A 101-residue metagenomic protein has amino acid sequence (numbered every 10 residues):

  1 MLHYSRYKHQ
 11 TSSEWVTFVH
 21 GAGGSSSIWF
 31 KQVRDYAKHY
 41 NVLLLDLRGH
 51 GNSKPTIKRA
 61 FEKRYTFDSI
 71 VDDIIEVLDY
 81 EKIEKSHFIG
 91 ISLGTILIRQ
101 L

Functional and structural regions predicted by a protein language model:
R6-R59: Conserved HGGG/HGGXW glycine-rich cap/lid loop of the alpha/beta-hydrolase fold
H20-A22, S86, G90-I91: Conserved alpha/beta-hydrolase "nucleophile elbow" surrounding the catalytic nucleophile
K31, Q100-L101: Active-site signature of alpha/beta-hydrolase-fold catalytic machinery across serine- and Asp/Cys-nucleophile hydrolases
R34, L43-I89: Active-site loop/oxyanion-hole signature of alpha/beta-hydrolase fold enzymes
S53, I98-R99: Glycine/Thr-rich phosphate-binding loops of Rossmann-like dinucleotide-binding domains
G90-G94, I98: Gly/Ala-rich beta-loop-alpha elbow adjacent to hydrolase catalytic centers
